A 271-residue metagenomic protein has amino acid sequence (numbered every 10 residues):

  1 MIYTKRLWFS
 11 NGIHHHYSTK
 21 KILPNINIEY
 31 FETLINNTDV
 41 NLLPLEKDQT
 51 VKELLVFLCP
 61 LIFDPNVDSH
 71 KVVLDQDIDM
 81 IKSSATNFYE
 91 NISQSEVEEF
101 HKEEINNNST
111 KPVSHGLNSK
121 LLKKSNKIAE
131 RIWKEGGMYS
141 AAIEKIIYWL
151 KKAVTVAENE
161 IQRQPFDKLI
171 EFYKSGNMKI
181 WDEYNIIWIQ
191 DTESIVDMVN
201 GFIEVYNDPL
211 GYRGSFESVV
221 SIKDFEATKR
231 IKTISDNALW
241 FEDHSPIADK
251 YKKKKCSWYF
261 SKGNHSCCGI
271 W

Functional and structural regions predicted by a protein language model:
M1-E104: Extended, Lys/Arg-rich, non-catalytic nucleic-acid recognition/anchoring regions of very large nucleic-acid-interacting
L61-W271: Fold-level signature of zinc-dependent metallopeptidase catalytic domains
